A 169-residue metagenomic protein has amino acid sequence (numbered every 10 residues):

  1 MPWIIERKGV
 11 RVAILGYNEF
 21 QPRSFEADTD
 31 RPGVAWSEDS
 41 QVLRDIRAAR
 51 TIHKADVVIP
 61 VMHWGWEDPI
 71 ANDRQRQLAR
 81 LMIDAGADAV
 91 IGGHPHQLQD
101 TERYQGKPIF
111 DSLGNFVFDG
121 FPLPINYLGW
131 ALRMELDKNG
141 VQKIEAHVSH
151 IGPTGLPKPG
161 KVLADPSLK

Functional and structural regions predicted by a protein language model:
M1-K169: Acidic, metal/ion-coordinating pockets
